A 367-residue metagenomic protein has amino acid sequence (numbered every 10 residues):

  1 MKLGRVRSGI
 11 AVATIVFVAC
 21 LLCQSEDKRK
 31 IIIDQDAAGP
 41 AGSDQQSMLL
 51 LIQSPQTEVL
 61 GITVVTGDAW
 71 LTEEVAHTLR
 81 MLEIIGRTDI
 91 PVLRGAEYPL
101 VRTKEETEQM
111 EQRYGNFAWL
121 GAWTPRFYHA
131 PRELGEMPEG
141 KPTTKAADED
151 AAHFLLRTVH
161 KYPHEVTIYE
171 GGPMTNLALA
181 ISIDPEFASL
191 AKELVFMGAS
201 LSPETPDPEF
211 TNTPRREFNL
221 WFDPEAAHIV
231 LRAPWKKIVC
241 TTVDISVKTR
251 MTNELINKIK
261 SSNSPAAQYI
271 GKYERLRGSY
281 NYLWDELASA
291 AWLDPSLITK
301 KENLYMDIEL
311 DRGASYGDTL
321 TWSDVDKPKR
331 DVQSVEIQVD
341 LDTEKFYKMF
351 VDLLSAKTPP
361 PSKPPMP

Functional and structural regions predicted by a protein language model:
M1-A13: Bacterial N-terminal signal peptides that target proteins for export
G9, F17-K28: Bacterial Sec-dependent signal peptides at the C-terminal "C-region" and cleavage site
D27-R29, Q46-S54, E58, F218-W221 (+1 more regions): Conformational coupling and interaction surfaces
D27-R80, I85-T88, P125-C240, S246: Active-site histidine-anchored catalytic micro-motif
A69-V75, V101, S200-E204, D307-D324: Short, mixed-charge aromatic SLiMs
E83-G86, E97, S355: Generic short alpha-helical segment signal, independent of protein family or function, capturing local helix propensity
I90-K145: Surface-exposed loop and adjacent secondary-structure segments within mature catalytic domains
E106-G115, P208-T213, L255-I256: Short, surface-exposed amphipathic charged segments that create phosphate/polyanion-binding patches used for binding
